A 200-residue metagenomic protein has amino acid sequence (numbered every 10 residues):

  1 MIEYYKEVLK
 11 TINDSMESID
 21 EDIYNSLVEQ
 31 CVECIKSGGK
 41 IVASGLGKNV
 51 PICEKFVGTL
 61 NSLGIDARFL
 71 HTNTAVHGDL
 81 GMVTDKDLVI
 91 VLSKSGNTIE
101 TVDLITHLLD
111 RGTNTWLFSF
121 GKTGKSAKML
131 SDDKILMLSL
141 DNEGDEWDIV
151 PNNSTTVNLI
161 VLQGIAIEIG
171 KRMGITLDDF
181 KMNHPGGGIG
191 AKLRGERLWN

Functional and structural regions predicted by a protein language model:
M1-S37: An N-terminal, well-structured beta->alpha segment
M1-Y4, I19, I23, K48 (+3 more regions): Catalytic cores of large soluble enzymes that bind and process phosphate-bearing ligands
M1-Y5, S15-M16, D20-E21, F69 (+3 more regions): Generic structural signal for short, solvent-exposed loop/turn connectors between secondary structure elements
I23, V42, T176-F180: Secondary-structure transition/capping residues
S37-G38, R194: Feature targets compositionally biased, intrinsically disordered low-complexity regions with long contiguous runs
G39-M173: Glycine-rich phosphate-binding loops that contact phosphosugars or nucleotide phosphates
S126, G144-E146, G170-N200: Internal, active-site/partner-interface "lid" segment
